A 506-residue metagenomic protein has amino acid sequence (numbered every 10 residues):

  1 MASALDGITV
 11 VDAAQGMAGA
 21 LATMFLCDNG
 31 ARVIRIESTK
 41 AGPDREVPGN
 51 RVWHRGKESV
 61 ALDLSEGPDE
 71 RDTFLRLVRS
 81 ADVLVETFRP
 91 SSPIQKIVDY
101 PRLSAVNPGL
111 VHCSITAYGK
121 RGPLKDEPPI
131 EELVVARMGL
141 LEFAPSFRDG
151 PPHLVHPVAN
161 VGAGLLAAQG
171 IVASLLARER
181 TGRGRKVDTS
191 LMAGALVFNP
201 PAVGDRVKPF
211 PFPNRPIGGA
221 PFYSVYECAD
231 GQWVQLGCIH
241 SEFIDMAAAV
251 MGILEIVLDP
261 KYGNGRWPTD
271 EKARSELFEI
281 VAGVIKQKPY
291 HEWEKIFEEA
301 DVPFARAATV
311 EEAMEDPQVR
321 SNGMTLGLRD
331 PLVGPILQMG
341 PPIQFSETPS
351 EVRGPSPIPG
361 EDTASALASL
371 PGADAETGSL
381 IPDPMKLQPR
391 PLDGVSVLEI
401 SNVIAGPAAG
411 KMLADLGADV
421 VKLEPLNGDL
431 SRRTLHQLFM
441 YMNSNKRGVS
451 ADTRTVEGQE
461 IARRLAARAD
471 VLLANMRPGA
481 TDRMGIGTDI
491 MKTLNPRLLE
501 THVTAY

Functional and structural regions predicted by a protein language model:
M1-R180, V207-P209, L328, I358 (+1 more regions): N-terminal helix-loop segment corresponding to the beta1-alpha1 unit of nucleotide/adenylate-binding folds
V11-D12, A61, S80, V225 (+7 more regions): Short, well-ordered beta-strand elements within core beta-sheets of diverse protein domains
V33, E298-E312, A373-E376, V420: Short, well-structured beta-strand/strand-turn elements
A117-G119, L191-L196, D230-Q232, C238-F243 (+2 more regions): Glycine-rich beta-alpha junction loops
K120, R148-P157, E179-A193, F212-G218 (+1 more regions): Conserved Rossmann-fold dehydrogenase catalytic segment
S174-N214, W293, V310: Substrate-binding/catalytic subdomain of NAD(P)-dependent oxidoreductase enzymes
F222-A300, F304, M385: Aromatic-enriched alpha-helical interface/lid elements that frame and gate functional surfaces
E299-R353: A glycine-rich dinucleotide-binding beta-alpha-beta segment and adjacent secondary-structure elements that constitute
